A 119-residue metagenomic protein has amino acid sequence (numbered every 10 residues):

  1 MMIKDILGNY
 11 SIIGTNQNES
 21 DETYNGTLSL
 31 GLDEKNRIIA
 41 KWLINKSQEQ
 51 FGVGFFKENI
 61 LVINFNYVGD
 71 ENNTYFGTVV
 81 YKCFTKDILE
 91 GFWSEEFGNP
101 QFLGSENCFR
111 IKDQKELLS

Functional and structural regions predicted by a protein language model:
M2-S119: Central antiparallel beta-sheet cores of small beta-barrel/beta-sandwich binding domains
